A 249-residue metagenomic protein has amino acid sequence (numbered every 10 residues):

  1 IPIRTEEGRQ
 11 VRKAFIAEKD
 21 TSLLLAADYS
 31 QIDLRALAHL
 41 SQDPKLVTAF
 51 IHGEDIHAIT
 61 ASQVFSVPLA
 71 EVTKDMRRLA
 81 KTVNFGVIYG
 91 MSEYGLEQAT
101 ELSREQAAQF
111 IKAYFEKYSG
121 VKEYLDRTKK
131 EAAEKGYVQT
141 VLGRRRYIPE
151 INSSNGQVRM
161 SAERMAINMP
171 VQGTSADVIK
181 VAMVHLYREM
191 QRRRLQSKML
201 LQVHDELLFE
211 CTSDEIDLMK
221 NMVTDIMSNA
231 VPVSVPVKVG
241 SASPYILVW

Functional and structural regions predicted by a protein language model:
I1-W249: Conserved catalytic core of nucleotide polymerization and phosphodiester-bond processing enzymes
